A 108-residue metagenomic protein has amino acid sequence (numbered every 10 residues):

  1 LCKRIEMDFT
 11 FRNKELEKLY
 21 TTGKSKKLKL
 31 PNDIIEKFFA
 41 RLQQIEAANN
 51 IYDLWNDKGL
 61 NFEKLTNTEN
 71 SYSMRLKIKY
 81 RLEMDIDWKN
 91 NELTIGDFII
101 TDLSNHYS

Functional and structural regions predicted by a protein language model:
L1-E6, Y72-S108: Enriched for short, Lys/Arg-rich terminal
L1-L42: Arg/Lys-rich, positively charged N-terminal/basic patches that mediate binding to nucleic acids
C2-R4, F38, W55, N67 (+1 more regions): A generic structural signal for short, non-catalytic loop/turn and secondary-structure boundary residues
M7-F9, E17, L28, Y52 (+2 more regions): Flexible, active-site-adjacent loop/turn segments at secondary-structure boundaries
R12, I34, F38-R41, N61 (+2 more regions): Amphipathic alpha-helical interface surfaces
A47-Y72: A short, surface-exposed loop/turn module that caps and links secondary-structure elements
